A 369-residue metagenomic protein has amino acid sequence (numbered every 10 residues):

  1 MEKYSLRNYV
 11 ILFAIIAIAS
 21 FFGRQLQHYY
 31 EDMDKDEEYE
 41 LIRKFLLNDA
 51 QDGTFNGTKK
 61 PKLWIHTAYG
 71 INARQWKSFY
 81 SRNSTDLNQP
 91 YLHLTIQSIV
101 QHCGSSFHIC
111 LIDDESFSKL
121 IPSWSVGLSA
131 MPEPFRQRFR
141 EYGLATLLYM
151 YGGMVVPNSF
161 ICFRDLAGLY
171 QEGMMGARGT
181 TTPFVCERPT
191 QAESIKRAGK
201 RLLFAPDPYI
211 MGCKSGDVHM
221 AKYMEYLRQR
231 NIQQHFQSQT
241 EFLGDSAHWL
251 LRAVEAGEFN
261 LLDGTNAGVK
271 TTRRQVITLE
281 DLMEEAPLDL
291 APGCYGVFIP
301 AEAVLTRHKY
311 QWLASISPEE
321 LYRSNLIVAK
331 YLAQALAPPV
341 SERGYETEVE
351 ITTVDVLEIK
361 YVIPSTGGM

Functional and structural regions predicted by a protein language model:
M1-R140, N158-M369: Glycosyltransferase-associated regions of secretory-pathway enzymes, highlighting luminal stem/catalytic domains
E141-G153: Small-residue hinge/turn detector
